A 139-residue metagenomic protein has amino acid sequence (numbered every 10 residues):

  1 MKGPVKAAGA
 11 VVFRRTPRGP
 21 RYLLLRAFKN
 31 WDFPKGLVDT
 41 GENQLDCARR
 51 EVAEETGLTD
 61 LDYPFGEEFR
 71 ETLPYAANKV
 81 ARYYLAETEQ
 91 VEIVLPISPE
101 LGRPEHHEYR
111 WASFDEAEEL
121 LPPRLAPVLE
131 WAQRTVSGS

Functional and structural regions predicted by a protein language model:
M1-P34, L45: N-terminal strand-loop-strand
V5, F69-I97, R110, A132-V136: Active-site-adjacent beta-strand/loop module that shapes the phosphate/pyrophosphate-binding cleft
T16-P17, A76-N78, E105: Extracellular/periplasmic catalytic domains that process cell-envelope and extracellular macromolecules
P17-R18, N30-W31, D39, L85-I93: Short, charged/polar surface micro-motifs in flexible loops or helix N-caps
A27, T88, F114: Residues immediately flanking
F33-E67: The catalytic Nudix box helix
L95-A132: NUDIX/MutT-family hydrolases
